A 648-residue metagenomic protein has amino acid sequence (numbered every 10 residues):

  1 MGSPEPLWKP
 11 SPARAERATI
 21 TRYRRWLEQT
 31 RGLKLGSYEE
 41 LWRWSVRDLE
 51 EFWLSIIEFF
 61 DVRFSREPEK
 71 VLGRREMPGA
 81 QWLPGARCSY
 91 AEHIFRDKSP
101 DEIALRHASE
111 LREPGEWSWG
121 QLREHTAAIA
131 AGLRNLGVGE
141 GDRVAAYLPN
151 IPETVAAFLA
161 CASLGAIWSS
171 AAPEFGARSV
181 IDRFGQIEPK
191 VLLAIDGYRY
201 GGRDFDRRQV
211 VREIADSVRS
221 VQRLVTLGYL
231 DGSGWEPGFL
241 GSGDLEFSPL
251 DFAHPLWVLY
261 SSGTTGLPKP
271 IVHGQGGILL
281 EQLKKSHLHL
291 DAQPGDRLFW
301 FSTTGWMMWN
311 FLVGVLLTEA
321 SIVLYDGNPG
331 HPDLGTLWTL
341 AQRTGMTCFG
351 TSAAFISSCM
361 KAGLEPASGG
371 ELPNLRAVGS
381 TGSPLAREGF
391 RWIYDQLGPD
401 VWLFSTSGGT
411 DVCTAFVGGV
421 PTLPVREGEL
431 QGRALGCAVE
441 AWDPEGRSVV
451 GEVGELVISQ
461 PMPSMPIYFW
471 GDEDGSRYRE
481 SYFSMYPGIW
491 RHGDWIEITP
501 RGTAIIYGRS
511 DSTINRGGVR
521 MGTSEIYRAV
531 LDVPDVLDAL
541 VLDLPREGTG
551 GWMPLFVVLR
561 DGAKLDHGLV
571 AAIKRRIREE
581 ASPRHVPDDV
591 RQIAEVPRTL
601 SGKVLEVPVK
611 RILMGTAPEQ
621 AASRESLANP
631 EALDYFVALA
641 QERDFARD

Functional and structural regions predicted by a protein language model:
G115-G120, S248-P249, L256-L280: Conserved AMP-binding A3 loop
G132-I181, R297-T303: Conserved AMP-binding/adenylate-forming
A146, A171-D196, V211, G330 (+11 more regions): AMP-binding/adenylate-forming catalytic core of the ANL superfamily
P149, V191-V210, D326-G330, M346-W392 (+2 more regions): Adenylate-forming
L159, S163-P237, T344, S352-A353: Structural core segment of the AMP-binding/adenylate-forming
R223-T226, G548, E579-V604, A617-A646: AMP-binding/adenylate-forming catalytic domain of the ANL superfamily
G277-R297, M307-T347, A362-G363: Conserved AMP-binding/adenylation subdomain of ANL enzymes
L288, Q342, R376-T503, R509-T513 (+1 more regions): Conserved AMP-binding/adenylate-forming
